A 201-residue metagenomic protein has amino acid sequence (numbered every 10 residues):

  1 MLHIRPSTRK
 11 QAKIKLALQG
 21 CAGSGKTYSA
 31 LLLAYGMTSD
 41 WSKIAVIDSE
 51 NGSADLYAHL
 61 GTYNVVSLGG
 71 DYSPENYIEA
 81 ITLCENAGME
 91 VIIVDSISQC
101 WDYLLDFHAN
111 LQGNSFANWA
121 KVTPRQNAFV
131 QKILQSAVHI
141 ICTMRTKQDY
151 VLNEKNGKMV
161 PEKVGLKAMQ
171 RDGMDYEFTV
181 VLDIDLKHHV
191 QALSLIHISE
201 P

Functional and structural regions predicted by a protein language model:
M1-R9: Pre-Walker A adenine-sensing motif
T8-A87, V91, S98-Q99: Conserved P-loop
D55, V190-L193: Short active-site-adjacent structural elements
V91-D172: P-loop NTPase motor core
I140, T179-D183: Short, well-ordered beta-strand core segments
I184-H189: Beta-strand-loop-alpha "switch" segments that mediate conformational coupling across diverse proteins
S194-P201: Residue-level detector of conserved catalytic or cofactor/ligand-binding positions in enzyme active sites
